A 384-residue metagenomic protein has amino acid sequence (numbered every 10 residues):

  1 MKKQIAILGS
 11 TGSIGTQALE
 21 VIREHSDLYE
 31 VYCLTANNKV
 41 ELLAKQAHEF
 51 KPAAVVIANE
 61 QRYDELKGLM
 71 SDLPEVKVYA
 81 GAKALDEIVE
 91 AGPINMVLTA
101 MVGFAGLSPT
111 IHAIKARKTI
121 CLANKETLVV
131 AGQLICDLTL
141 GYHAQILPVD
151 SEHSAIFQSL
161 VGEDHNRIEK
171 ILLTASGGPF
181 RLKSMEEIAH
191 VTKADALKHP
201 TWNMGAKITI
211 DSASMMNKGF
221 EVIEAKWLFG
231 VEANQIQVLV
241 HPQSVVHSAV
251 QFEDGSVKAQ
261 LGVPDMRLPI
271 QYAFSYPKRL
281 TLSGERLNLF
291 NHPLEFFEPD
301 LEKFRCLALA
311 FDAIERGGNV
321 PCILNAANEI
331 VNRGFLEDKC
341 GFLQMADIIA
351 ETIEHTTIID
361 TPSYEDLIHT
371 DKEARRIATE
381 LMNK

Functional and structural regions predicted by a protein language model:
M1-K384: Catalytic, metal-anchored helix/loop core of enzyme active sites in primary metabolism
